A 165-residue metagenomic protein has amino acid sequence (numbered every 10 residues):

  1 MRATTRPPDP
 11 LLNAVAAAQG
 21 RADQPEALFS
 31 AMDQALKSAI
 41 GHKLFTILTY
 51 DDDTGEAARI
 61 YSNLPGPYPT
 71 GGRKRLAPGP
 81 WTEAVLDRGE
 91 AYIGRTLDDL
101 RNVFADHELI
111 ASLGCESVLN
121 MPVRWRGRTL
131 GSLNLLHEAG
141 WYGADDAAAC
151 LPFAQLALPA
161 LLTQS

Functional and structural regions predicted by a protein language model:
M1-D23: Signal-transmission linkers at sensory-effector interfaces
R2, H137-S165: Juxtadomain coupling helices with adjacent low-complexity linkers
A14-R21, S30-A39, L109: Amphipathic alpha-helical regulatory segments at dimerization interfaces that relay allosteric signals between sensory
Q34-K37, K43-D51: Short, hydrophobic-rich beta-strand element in sensory/regulatory alpha-beta domains
I47-P69: GAF sensory/regulatory domain recognition with acknowledged cross-activation on helical regulatory dimers
G66-R101, A111: Regulatory sensory and allosteric helical modules in signal-transduction proteins and certain transcription factors
S117-R124: A short, aliphatic-rich beta-strand micro-motif
R124-H137: Sensory-domain boundary capping and coupling elements
